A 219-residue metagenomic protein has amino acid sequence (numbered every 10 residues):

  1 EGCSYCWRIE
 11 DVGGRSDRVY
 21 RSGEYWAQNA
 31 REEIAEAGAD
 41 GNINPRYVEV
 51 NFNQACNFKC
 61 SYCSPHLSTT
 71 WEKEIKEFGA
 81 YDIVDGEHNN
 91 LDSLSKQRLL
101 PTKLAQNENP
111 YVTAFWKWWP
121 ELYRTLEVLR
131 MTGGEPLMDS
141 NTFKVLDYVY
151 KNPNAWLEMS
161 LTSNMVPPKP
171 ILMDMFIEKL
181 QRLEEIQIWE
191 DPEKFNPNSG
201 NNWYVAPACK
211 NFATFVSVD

Functional and structural regions predicted by a protein language model:
E1-G2, V48, F115-W118, V145: Alpha-helical packing segments of well-folded alpha/beta enzyme cores
E1-N53, Y62, H66-N89: Flexible mid-to-C-terminal extensions adjoining Fe-S/redox cofactors in radical SAM and related proteins
S22, V112-A114, S199: Acidic, low-complexity intrinsically disordered regions
Y25, F115-W118, I188, N202: Residues in intrinsically disordered, low-complexity segments of regulatory proteins
Q28-G41, N107-P120, D174, L180: A Trp-anchored, charged/polar loop motif used as the substrate-binding/catalytic surface of acyl/ester-handling
P45-A55, H66-P110, Y123-S140, N152-D174 (+1 more regions): Core AdoMet radical
F58: Glycine-centered loop/turn positions within well-structured domains that cap or flank conserved ligand/cofactor-binding
